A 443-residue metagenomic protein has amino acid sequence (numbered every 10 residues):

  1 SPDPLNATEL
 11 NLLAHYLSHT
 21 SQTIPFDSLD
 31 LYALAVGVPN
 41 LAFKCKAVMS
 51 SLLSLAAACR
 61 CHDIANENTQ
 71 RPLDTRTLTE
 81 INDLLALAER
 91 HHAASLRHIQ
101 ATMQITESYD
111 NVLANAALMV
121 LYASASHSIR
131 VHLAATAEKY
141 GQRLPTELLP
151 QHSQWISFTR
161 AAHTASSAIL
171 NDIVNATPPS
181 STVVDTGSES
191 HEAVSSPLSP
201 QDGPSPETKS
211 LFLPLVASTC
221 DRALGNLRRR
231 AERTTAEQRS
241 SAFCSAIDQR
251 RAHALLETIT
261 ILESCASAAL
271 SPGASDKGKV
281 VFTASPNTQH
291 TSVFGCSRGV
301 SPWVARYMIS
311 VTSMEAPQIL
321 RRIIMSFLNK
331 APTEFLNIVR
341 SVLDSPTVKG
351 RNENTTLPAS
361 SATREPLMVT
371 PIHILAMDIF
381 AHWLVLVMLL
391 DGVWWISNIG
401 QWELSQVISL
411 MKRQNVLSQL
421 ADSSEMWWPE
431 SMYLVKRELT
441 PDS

Functional and structural regions predicted by a protein language model:
S1-E107, F327, A331, E438-L439 (+1 more regions): Amphipathic alpha-helical dimerization/protein-protein interaction segment
S28-Y32, I64, N68, H127-E138 (+3 more regions): Structured alpha-helical bundle/scaffold domains in large eukaryotic membrane-trafficking regulators
N40, Q151-L170, P178-S443: C-terminal effector modules of eukaryotic transcription factors
A47-V48, S108-N115, M377-F380: Alpha-helical scaffolds flanking conserved acidic
L55-H62, N115-I129: Short glycine-rich beta-strand segments
L78-H98, S124-I173: Structured all-alpha helical bundle cores of eukaryotic regulatory proteins
A101-N111, S167-V174: Secondary-structure boundary elements
